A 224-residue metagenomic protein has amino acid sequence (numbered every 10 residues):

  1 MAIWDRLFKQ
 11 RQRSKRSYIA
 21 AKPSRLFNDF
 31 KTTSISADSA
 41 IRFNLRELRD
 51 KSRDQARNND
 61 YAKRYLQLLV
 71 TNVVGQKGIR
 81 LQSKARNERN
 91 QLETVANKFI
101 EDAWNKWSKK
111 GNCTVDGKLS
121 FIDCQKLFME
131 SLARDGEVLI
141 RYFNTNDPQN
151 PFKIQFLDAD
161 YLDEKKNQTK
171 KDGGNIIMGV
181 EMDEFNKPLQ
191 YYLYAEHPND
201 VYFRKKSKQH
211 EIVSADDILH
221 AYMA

Functional and structural regions predicted by a protein language model:
A2-L68, M129-A224: Structured, contiguous alpha/beta core segments that scaffold functional sites
T32-I35, S39-A133: Extended assembly-interface regions of large multimeric machines
